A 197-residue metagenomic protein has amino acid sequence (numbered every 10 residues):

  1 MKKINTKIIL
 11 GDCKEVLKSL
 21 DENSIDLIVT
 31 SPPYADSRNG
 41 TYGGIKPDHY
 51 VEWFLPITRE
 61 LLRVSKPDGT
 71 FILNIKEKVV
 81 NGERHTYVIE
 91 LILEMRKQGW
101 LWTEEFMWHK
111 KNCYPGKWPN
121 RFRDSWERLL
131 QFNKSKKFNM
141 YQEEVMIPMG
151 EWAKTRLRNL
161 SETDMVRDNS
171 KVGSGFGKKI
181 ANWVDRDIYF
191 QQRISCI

Functional and structural regions predicted by a protein language model:
K2-I197: Core catalytic lobe of class I
